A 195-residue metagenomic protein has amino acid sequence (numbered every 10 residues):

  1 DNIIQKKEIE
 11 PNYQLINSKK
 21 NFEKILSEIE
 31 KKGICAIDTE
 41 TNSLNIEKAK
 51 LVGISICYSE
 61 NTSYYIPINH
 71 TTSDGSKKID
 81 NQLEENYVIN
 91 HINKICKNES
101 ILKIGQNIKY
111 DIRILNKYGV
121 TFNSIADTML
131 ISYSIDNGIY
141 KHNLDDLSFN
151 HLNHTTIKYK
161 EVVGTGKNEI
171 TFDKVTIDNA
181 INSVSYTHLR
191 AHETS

Functional and structural regions predicted by a protein language model:
N2-H151: Conserved RNase H-like, two-metal-ion catalytic cores of nucleic-acid enzymes
F149-N179: A short, charged helix-loop
S183-V184: Acidic, proline/serine/threonine- and glycine-rich low-complexity intrinsically disordered segments
T187-T194: Conserved small/polar residues in nucleotide/adenosyl-binding loops
